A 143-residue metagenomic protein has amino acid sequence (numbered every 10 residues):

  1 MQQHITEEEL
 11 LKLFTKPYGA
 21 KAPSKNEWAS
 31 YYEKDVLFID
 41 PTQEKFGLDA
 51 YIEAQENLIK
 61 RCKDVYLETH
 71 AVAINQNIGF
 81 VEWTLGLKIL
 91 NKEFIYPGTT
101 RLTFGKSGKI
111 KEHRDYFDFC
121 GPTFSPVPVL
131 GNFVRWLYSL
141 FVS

Functional and structural regions predicted by a protein language model:
Q2-K34: Short acidic-aromatic low-complexity motifs
E9, E27, A50, S125 (+1 more regions): Exposed alpha-helical structural elements
K16, T42-E44, L87: Short histidine/acidic/glycine/proline-rich micro-motifs that form metal- and phosphate-coordinating active-site loops
K25-N77: A solvent-exposed, acidic/Ser-Thr-rich amphipathic alpha-helical stretch
K60-Y66, A73-S143: A beta-strand edge to alpha-helix "cap/lid" segment located at domain peripheries
